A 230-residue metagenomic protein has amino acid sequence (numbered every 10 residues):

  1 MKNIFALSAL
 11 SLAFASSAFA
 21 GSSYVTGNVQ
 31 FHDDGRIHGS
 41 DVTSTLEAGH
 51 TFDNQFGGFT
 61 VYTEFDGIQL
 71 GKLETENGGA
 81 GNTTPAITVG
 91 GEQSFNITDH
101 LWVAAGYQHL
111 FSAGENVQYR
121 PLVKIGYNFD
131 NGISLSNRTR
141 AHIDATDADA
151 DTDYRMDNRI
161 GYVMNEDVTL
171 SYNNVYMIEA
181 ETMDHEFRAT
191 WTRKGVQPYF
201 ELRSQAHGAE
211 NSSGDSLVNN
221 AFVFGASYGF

Functional and structural regions predicted by a protein language model:
K2-L7, S16-F230: Outer-membrane beta-barrel proteins
